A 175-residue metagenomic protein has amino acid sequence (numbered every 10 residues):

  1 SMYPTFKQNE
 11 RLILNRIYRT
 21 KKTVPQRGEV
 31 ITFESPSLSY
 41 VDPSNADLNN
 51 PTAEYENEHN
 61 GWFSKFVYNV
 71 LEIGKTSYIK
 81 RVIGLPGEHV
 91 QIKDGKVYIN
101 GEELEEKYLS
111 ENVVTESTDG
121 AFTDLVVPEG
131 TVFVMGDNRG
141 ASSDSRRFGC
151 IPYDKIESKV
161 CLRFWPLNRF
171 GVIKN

Functional and structural regions predicted by a protein language model:
S1-N175: Extended hydrophobic leader/signal-anchor segments used for secretion and membrane insertion
